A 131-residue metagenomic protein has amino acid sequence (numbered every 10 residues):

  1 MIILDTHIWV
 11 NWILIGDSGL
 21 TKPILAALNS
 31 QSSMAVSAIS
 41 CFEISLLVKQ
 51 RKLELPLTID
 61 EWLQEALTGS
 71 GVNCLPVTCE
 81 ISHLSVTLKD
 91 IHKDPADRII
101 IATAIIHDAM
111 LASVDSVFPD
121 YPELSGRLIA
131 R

Functional and structural regions predicted by a protein language model:
M1, I101, I105-R131: Acidic, PIN/NYN-like endoribonuclease modules and their adjacent C-terminal/linker elements
M1-V36, Q50-E65, I129-R131: Short, well-structured N-terminal submotif of metal-dependent ribonuclease cores
D5-T6, S40, V114: A secondary-structure boundary/capping signal
W9-V10, C41, S82, F118-P119: A generic structural signal for short hydrophobic patches within well-formed alpha-helices
S37, V77, A96, V114: Replace "coordinates the UDP/GDP/TDP-sugar" with "coordinates nucleotide-activated sugar donors
L63-D90: Acidic catalytic patch
